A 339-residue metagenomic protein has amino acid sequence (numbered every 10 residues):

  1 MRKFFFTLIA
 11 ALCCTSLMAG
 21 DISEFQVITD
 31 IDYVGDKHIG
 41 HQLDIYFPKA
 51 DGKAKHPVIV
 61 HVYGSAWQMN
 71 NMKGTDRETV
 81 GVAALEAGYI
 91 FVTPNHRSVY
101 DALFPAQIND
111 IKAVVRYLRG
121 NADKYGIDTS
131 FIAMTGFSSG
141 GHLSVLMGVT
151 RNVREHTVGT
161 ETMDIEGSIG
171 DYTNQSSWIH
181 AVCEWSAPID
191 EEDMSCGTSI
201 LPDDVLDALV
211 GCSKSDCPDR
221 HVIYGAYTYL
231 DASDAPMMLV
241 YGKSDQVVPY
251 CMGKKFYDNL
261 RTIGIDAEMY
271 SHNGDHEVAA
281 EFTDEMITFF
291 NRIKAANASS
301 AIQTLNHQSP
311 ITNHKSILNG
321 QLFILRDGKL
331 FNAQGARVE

Functional and structural regions predicted by a protein language model:
M1-F5, I9, C14-T15, G140 (+4 more regions): Generic N-terminal initiation segments characterized by hydrophobic and/or small/turn-forming residues
M1-S23, S299, S309-T312, E339: Bacterial Sec-dependent N-terminal signal peptides
R2-F4, S23, I31, Y270 (+4 more regions): Short non-domain terminal segments
F5-T7, Q26, V34, F290-N291 (+2 more regions): Compositionally biased, low-structure terminal segments
C14, A19, I28, Q42 (+5 more regions): Intrinsically disordered, low-complexity peptide-like regions
G20-N297: Alpha/beta-hydrolase superfamily serine-hydrolase fold, recognizing
A295-E339: Residue-level detector of functionally pivotal "anchor" positions at catalytic/ligand-binding pockets or at interdomain
